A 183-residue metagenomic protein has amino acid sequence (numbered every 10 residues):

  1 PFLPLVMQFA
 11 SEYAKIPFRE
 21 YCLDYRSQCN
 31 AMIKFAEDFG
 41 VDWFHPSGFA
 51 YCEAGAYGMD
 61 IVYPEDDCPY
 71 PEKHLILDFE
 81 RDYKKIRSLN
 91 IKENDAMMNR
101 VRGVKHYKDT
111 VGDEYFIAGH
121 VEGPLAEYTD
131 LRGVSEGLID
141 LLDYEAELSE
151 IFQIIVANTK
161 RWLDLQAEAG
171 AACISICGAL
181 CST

Functional and structural regions predicted by a protein language model:
P1-S11, I16-Y21, A31, D42 (+3 more regions): Active-site loop segments of alpha/beta catalytic cores
Y25-Q28: Acidic, contiguous internal or C-terminal segments within carbohydrate-active enzymes that form a structured patch used
M32-I61: Glycine-rich, N-terminal phosphate-binding loop and its surrounding beta-alpha-beta segment
I76-Y83: Membrane-interface helix-loop-helix modules in multi-pass inner-membrane proteins
I86: Short clusters of hydrophobic/aromatic residues that line enzyme substrate/ligand-binding pockets
